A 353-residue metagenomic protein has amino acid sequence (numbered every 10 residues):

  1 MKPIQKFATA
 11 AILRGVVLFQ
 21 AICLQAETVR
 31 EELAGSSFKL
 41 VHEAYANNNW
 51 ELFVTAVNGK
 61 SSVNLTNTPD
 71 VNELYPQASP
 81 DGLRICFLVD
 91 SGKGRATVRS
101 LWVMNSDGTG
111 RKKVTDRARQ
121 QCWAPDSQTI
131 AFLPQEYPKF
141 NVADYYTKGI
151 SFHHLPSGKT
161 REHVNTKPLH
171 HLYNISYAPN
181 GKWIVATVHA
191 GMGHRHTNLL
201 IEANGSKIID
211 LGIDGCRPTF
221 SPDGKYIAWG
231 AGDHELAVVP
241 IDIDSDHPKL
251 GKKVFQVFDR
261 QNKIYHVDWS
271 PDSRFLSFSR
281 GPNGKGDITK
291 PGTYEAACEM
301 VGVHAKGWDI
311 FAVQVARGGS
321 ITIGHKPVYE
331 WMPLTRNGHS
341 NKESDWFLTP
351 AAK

Functional and structural regions predicted by a protein language model:
M1, C23-T28: Basic/polar N-terminal segments that are highly enriched at the extreme N-terminus, encompassing both cleavable
M1-A8: N-terminal secretory signal peptides that target proteins for export/translocation
A10-A21: Bacterial N-terminal signal peptides
A26-K353: Sequence signature of WD/YWTD-type beta-propeller architectures
